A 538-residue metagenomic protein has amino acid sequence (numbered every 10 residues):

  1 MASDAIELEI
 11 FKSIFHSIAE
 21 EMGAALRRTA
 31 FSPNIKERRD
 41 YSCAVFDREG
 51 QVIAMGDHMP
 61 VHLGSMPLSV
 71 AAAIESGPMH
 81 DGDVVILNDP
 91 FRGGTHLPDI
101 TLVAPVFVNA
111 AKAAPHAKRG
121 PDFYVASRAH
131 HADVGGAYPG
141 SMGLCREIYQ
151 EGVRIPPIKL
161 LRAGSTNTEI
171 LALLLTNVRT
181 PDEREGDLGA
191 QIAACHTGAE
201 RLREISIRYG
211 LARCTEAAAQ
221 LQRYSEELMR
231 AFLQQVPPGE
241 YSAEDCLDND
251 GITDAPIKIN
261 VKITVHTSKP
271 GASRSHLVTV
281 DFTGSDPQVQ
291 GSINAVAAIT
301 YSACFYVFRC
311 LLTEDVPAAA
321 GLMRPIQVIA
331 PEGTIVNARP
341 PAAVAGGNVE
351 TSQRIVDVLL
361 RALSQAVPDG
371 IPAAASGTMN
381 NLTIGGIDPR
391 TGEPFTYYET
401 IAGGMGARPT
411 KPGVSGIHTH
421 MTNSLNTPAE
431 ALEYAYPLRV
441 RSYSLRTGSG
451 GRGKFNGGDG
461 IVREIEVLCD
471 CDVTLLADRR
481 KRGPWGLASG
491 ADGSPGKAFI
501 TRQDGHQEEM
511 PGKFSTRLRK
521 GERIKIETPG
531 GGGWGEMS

Functional and structural regions predicted by a protein language model:
M1-A110, H116, P121-K269, R274-T279 (+1 more regions): Glycine/proline-enriched, intrinsically flexible loops and inter-domain linkers
